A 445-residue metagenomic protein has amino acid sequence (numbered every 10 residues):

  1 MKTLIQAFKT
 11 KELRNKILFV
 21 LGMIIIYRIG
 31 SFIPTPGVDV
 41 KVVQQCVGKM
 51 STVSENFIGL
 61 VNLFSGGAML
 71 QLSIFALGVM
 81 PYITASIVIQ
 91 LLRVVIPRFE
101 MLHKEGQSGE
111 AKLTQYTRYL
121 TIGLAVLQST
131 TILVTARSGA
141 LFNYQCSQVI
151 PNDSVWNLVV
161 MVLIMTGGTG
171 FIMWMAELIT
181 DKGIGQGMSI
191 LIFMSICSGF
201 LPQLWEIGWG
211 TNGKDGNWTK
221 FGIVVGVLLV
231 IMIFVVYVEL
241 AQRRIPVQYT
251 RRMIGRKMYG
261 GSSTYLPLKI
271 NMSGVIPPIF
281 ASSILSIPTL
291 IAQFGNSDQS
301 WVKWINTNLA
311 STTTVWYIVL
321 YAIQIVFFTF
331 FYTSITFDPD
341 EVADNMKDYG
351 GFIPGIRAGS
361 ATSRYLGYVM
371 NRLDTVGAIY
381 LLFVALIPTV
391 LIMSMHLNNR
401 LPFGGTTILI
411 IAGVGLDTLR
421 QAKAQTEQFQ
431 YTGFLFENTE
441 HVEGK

Functional and structural regions predicted by a protein language model:
M1-H103, Q107-K445: N-terminal cationic and glycine-rich segments that engage phosphates or anionic surfaces
